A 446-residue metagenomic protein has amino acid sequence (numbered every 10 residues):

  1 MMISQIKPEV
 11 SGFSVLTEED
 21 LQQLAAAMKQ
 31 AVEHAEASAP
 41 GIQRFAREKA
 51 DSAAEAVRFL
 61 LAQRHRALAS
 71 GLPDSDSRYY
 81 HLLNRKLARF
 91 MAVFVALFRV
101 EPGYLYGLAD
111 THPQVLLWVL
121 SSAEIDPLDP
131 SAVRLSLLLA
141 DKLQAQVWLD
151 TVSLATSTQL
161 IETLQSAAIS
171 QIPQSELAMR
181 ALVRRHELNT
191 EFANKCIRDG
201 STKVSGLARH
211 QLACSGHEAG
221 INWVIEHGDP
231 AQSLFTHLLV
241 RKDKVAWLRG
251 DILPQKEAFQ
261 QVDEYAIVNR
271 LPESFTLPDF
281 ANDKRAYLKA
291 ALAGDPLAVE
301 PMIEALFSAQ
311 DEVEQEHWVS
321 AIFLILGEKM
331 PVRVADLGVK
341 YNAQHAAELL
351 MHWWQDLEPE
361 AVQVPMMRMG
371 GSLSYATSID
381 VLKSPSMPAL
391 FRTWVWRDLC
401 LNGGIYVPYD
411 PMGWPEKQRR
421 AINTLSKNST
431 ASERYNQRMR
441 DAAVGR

Functional and structural regions predicted by a protein language model:
M1-V93, A167-L177, F192-L207, Q211 (+1 more regions): Long, helix-rich interaction regions
S77-M91, L108-E124, L143-L154, L177-R180: Non-membrane alpha-helical segments in proteins
V95-L139: Post-signal peptide N-terminal segment of secreted/secretory-pathway proteins
E101-P102, D129, L160-I161, N189-T190 (+2 more regions): Core helices of alpha-solenoid repeat scaffolds
T111, P127, L135-A208, S215: Internal alpha-solenoid helical repeat scaffolds
W118, S122-A123, Q146, D150-L154 (+5 more regions): Alpha-helical solenoid repeat architecture
